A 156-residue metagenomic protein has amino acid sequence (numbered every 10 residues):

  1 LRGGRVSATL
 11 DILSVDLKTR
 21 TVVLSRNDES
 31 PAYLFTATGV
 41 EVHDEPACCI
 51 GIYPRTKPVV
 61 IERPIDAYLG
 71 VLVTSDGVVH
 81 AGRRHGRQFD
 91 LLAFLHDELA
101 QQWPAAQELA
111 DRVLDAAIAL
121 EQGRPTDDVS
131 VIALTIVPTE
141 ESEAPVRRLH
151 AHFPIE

Functional and structural regions predicted by a protein language model:
L1-E156: Conserved subregion of the PPM/PP2C metallophosphatase catalytic domain
